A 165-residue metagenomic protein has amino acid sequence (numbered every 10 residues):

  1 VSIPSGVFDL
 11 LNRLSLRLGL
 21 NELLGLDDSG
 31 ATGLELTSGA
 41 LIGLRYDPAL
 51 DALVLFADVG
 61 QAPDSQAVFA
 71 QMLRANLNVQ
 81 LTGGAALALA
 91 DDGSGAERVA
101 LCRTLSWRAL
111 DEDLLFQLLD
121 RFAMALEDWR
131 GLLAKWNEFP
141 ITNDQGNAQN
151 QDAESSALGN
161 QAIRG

Functional and structural regions predicted by a protein language model:
V1-I42, G84: Charge-rich, low-complexity N-terminal segments
I42-Q61: A short acidic-to-branched-hydrophobic micro-motif
D58-G95, A100: Short, internal acidic amphipathic alpha-helical interface segments that mediate docking to partner proteins
V59-Q61, L105-D111: A generic structural motif
N76-Q80, A123-A134: Short amphipathic alpha-helical signal-transduction/dimerization elements
W107, L118-L119, A123-E127: Helix-rich interaction surfaces within compact, conserved domain-sized segments that mediate assembly or partner
L133-G165: Short terminal or interdomain "cap/linker" segment that borders an active site or interface and mediates
